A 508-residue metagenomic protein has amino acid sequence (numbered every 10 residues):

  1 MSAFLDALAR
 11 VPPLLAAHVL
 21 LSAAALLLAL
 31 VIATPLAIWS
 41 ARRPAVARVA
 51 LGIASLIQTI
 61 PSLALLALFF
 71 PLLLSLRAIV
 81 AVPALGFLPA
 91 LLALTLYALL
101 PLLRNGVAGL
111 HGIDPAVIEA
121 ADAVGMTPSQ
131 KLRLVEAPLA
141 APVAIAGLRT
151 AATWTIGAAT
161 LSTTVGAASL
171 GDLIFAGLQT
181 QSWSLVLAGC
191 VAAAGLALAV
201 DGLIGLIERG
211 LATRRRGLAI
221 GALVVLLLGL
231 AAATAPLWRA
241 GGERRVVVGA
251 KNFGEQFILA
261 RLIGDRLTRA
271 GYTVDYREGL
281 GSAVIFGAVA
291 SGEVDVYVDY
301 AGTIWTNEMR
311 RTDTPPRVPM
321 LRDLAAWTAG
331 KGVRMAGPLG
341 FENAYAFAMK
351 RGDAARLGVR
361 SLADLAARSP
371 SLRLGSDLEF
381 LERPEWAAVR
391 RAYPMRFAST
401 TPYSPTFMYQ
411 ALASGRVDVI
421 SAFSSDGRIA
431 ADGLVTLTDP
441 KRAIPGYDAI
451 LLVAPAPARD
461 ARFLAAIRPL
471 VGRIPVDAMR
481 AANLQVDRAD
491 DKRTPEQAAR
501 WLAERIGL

Functional and structural regions predicted by a protein language model:
R10-L21, L68-P101: Loop-to-helix entry region at the N-terminal start of transmembrane alpha-helices in multi-pass membrane transporters
A23, S129-L161, A188: Transmembrane alpha-helices
A24-A54: Transmembrane-helix boundary motif in ABC transporter permease subunits
V124-G125, P138, L324-A325: Glycine/proline-centered hinge or cleavage motifs at structural transition points of membrane proteins
L170-L206: Hydrophobic alpha-helical transmembrane segments of polytopic membrane proteins
R245-D275, L339-S414, D477, K492-A498: Bilobed "Venus flytrap"/periplasmic-binding protein-like clamshell domains and structurally analogous long
E308-A336, S414-V417, R428-R442: Ligand-binding "clamshell"
Y345-A355, Y447-A461: A bilobed periplasmic-binding-protein/Venus flytrap-type ligand-binding module shared by bacterial periplasmic
